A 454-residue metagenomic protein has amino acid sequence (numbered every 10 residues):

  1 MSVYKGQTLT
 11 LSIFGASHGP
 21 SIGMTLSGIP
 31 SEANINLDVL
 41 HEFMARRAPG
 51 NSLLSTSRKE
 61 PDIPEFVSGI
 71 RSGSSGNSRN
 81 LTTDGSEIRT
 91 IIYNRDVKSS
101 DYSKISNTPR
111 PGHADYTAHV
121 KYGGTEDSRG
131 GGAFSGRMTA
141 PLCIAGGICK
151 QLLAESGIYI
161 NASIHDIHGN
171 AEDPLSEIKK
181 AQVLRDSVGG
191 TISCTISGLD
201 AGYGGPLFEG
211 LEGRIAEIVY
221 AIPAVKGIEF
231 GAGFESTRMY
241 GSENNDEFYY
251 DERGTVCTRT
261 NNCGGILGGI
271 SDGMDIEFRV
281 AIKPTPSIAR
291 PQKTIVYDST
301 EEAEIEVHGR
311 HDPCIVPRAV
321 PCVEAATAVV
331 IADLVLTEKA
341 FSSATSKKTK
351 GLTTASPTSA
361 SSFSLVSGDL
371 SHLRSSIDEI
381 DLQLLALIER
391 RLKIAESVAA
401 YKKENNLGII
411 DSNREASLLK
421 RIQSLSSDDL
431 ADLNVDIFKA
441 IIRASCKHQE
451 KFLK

Functional and structural regions predicted by a protein language model:
M1-S356: Generic N-terminal targeting/processing segments that precede catalytic cores or assembly contacts
P357-K454: Domain-level signature for soluble enzymes in the chorismate/prephenate branch of the shikimate pathway
